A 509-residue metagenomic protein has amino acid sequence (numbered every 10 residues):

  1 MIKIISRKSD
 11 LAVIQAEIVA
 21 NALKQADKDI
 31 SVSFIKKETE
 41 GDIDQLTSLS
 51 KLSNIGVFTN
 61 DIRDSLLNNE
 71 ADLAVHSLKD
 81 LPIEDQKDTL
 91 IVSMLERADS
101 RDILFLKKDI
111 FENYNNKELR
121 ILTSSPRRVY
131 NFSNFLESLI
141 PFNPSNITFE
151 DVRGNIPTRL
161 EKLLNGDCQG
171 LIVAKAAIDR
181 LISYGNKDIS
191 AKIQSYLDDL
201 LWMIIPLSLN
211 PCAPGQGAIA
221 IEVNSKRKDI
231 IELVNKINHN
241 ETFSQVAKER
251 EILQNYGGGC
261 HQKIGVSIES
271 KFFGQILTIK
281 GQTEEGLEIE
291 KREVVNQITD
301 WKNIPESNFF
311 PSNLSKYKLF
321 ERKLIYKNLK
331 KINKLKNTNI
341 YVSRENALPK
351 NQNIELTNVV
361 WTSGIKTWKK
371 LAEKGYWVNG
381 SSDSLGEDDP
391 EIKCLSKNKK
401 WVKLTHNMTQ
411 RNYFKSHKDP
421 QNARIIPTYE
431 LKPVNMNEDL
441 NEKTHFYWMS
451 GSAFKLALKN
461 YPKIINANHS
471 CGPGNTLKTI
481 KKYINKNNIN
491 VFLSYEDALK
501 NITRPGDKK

Functional and structural regions predicted by a protein language model:
M1-L52, T59, L78-E84, V129-E306: Small-molecule-sensing regulatory modules
I5-K8, E118-S125, G364: Short beta-strand->loop
V19, K28, E249, E285-K509: Signature of uroporphyrinogen-III synthase
V32-F34, I91, F149, A423 (+1 more regions): Generic structural signal for residues in well-ordered beta-strands
L46-L73, L335-A347: Short, structured active-site "lid" loops
A71-V75, Q169-G170, N339, H445: Short, Asp-centered acidic motifs that coordinate Mg2+ and/or phosphate in catalytic or ligand-binding sites
S77, K107, A174, S343 (+1 more regions): Conserved residues at the C-terminal ends of beta-strands
L78-K79, D85-I147, L200-M203, L207 (+2 more regions): A conserved helix-loop-strand patch within extracytoplasmic ligand-binding domains of the periplasmic binding
